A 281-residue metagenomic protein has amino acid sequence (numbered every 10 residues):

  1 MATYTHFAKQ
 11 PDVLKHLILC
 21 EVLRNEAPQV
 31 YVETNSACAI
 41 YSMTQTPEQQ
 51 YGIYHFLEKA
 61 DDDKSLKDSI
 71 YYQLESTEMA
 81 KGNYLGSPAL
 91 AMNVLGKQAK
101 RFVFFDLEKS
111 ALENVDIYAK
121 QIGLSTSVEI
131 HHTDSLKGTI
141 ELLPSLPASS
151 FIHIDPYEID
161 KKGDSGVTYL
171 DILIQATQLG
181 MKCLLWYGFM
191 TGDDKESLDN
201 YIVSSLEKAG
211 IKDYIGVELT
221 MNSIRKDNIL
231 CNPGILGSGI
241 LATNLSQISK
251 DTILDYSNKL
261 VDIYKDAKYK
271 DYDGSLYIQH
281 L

Functional and structural regions predicted by a protein language model:
M1-L281: Class I S-adenosyl-L-methionine-dependent methyltransferase catalytic core
